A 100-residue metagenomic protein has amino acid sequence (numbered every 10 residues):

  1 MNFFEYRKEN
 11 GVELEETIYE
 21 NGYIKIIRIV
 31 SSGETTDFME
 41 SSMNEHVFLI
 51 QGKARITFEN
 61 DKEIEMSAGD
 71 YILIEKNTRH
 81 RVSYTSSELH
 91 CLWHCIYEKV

Functional and structural regions predicted by a protein language model:
M1-M39: A short, N-terminal "cap"/entry segment at the start of jelly-roll beta-barrel domains of the cupin/DSBH fold
E16-I18, T36-S41, F58, I64-E65 (+1 more regions): Short histidine-centered beta-strand/loop micro-motifs that create catalytic or ligand/metal-coordination sites
G22-Y23, D61, S87-L89: Short strand-connecting beta-turns/loops that link adjacent beta-strands
I26-R28, H46, Y71-L73, C95: Conserved hydrophobic/aromatic beta-strand scaffold that supports enzyme active sites
S41-I56: Short, conserved beta-strand element in jelly-roll/cupin
D61-K76: Short acidic-glycine-tyrosine-enriched beta hairpin
N77-V100: Ligand-binding loop in jelly-roll beta-barrel domains
